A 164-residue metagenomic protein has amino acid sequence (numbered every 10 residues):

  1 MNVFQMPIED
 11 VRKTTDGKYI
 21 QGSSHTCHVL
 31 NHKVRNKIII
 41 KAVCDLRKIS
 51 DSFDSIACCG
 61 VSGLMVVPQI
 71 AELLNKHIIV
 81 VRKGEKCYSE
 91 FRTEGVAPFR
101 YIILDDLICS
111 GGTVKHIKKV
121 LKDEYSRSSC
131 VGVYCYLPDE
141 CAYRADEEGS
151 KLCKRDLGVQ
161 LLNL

Functional and structural regions predicted by a protein language model:
M1-I49: Active-site-facing substrate-recognition patch
N2-V11, D16, K118-L164: PRPP-dependent phosphoribosyltransferase catalytic core
K48-S52, A97, S126: Glycine-rich phosphate-binding loop signature in dinucleotide/nucleotide-binding domains
D51-S62: Short glycine-rich phosphate-binding loop at a beta-alpha junction
D54, F99-Y101, V131: Conserved acidic residues
C59, L104, Y134-Y136: Short hydrophobic segments within beta-strands
G63-V67, C141-A142: Short, well-ordered alpha-helical microsegments
V66-D105, S110-K115: Short, glycine/charge-rich flexible loops or terminal/linker lids adjacent to PRPP-binding catalytic cores
